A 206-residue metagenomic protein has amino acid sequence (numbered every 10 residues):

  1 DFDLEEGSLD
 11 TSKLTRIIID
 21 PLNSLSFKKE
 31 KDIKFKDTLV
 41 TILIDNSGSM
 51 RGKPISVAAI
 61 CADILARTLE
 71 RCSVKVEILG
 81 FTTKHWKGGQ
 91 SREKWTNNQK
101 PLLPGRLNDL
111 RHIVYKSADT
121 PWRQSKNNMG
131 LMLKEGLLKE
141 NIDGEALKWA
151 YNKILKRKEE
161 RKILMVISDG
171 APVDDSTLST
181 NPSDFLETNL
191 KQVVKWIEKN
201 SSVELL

Functional and structural regions predicted by a protein language model:
D1-L206: Acidic, glycine-rich A-domain
